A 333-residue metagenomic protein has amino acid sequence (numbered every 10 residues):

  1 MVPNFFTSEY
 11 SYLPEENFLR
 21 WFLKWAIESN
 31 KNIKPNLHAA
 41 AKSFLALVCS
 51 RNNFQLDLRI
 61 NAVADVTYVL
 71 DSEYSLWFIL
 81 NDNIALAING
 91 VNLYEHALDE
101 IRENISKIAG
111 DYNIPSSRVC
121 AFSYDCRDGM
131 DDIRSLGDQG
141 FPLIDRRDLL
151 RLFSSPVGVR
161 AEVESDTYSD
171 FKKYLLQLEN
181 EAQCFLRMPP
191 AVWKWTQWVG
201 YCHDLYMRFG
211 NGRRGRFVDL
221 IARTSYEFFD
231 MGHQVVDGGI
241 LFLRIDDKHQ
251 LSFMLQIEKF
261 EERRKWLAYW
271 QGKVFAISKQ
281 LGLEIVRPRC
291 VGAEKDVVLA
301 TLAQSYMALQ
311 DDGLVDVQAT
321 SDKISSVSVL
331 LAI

Functional and structural regions predicted by a protein language model:
M1-I333: Charged, terminal alpha-helix-loop-beta segments that serve as non-catalytic nucleic-acid engagement and/or assembly
